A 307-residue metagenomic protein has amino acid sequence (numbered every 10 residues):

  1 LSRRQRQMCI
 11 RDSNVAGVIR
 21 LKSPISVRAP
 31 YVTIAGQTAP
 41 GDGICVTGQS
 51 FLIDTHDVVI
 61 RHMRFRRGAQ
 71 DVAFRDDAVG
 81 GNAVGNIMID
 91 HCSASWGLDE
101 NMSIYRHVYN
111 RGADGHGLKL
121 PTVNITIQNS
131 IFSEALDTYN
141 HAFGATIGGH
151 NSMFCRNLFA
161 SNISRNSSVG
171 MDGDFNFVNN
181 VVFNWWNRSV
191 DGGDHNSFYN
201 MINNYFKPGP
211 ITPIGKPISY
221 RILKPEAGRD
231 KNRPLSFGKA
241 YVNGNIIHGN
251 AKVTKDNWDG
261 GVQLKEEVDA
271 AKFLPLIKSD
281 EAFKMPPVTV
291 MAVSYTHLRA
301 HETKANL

Functional and structural regions predicted by a protein language model:
L1-R6, I10, H297, E302-N306: Single conserved hydrophobic/aromatic residue that forms the stacking wall/gate of nucleotide- or nucleobase-binding
Q7, V18-A35, D42-R61, R67-G85: Extracellular beta-strand-rich solenoid/capping regions of secreted or surface-exposed proteins that bind or remodel
L21, N110-R111, T254: Short catalytic/ligand-binding loop motif for oxyanion handling, primarily in non-cytosolic enzymes, centered on
P30-Y31, A35-G36, P40, H56-R67 (+6 more regions): Right-handed parallel beta-helix
F74-G80, Y105-D114: Asp-box/WD-like beta-propeller blade repeats and closely related beta-sheet repeat scaffolds
N187-S294: Active-site/pore-lining binding-face segments in mid-to-C-terminal subdomains
